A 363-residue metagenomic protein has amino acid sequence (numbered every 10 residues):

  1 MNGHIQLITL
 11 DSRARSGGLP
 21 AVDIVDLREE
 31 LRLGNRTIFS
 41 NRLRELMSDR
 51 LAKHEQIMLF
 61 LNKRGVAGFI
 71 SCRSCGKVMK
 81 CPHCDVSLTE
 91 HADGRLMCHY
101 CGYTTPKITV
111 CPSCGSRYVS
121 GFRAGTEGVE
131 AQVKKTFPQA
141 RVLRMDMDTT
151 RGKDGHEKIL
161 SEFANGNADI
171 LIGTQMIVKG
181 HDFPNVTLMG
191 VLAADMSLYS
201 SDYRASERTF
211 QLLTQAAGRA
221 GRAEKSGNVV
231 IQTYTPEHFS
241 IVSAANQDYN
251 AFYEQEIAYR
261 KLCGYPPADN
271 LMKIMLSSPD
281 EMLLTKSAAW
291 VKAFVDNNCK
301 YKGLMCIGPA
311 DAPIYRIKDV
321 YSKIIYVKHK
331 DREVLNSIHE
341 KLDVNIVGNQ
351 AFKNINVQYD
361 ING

Functional and structural regions predicted by a protein language model:
M1-T285, P313-Y315, I324-I325, E333: Inter-lobe coupling/hinge segments of SF2-like helicase ATPases
F137, N297-K302, N349-Q350: Short helix-capping segments at alpha-helix termini
N250, T285-I307: Short amphipathic alpha-helix segments
S287-A293, N336-N345: Short amphipathic alpha-helices in soluble, non-transmembrane regions that often serve as interface/regulatory elements
C299-A312, K353-D360: Short beta-strand elements
K318-V320: C-terminal effector/interaction modules appended to NTPase cores
R332, E340-G363: Generic C-terminus detector
